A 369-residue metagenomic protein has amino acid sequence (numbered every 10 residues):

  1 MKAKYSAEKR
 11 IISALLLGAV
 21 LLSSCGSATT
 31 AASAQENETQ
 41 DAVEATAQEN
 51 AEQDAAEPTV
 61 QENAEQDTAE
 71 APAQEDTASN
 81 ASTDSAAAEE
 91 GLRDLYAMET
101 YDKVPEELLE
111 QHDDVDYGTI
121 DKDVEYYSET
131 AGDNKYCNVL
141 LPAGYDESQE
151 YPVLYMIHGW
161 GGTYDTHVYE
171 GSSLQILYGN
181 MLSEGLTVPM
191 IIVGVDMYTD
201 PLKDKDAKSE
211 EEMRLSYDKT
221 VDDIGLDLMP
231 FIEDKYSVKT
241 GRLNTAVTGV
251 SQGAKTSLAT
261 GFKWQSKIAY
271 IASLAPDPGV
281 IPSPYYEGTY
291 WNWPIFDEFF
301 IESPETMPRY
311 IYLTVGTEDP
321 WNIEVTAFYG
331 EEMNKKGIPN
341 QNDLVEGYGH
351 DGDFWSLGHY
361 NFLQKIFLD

Functional and structural regions predicted by a protein language model:
A3-L15: Bacterial N-terminal signal peptides that target proteins for export
K9, A19-V20, T29, E75-A81: Compositionally biased, low-complexity segments
I11-I12, V43, V60: Short hydrophobic transmembrane-like helices used for membrane targeting/insertion
A14-S24: Bacterial N-terminal signal peptides
L22-D41: Sec-dependent signal peptide cleavage junction
Q35, E75, N80-D369: Non-catalytic cap/lid and distal C-terminal segments of serine-dependent acyl enzymes
